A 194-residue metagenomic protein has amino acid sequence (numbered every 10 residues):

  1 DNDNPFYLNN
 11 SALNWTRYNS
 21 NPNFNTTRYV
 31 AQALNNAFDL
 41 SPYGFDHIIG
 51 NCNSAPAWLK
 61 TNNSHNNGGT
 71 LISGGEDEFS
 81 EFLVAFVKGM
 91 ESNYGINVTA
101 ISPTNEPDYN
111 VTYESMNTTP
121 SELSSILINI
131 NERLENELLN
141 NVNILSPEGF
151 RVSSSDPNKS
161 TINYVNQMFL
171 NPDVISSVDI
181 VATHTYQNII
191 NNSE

Functional and structural regions predicted by a protein language model:
D1-T99, S124, I128, E132: N-terminal catalytic cores of secreted or lumenal carbohydrate-active enzymes
S64, N105-P107: Short, histidine-centered active-site or binding-site loop motifs used for metal coordination, general acid-base
D77-A100, P107-E194: Active-site neighborhood of glycoside hydrolase catalytic domains
